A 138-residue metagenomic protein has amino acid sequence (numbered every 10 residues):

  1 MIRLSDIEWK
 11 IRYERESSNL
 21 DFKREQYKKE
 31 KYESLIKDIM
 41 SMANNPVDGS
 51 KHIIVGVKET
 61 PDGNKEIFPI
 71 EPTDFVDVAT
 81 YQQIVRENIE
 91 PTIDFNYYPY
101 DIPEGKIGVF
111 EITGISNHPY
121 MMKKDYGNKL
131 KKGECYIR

Functional and structural regions predicted by a protein language model:
M1-R138: Conserved N-terminal catalytic/coupling substructures associated with nucleotide/phosphate chemistry
